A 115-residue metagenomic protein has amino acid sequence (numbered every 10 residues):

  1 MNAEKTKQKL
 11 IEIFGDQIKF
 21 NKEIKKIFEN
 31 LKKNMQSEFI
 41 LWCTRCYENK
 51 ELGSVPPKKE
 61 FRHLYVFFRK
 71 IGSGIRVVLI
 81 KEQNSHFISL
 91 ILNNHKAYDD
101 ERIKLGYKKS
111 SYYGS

Functional and structural regions predicted by a protein language model:
M1-I11, R69-S115: Enriched for short, Lys/Arg-rich terminal
M1-T44, S115: Arg/Lys-rich, positively charged N-terminal/basic patches that mediate binding to nucleic acids
Q17-I18, E29-K32, P57-K59, L64 (+1 more regions): Alpha-helical interaction segments
K19, N34, E38, V66 (+2 more regions): Short, well-structured alpha-helical interface segments that form or flank functional binding sites
Q36, E51-S54, N94, S110: Residue-level signal for secondary-structure boundary elements
L41-K70: A short, surface-exposed loop/turn module that caps and links secondary-structure elements
